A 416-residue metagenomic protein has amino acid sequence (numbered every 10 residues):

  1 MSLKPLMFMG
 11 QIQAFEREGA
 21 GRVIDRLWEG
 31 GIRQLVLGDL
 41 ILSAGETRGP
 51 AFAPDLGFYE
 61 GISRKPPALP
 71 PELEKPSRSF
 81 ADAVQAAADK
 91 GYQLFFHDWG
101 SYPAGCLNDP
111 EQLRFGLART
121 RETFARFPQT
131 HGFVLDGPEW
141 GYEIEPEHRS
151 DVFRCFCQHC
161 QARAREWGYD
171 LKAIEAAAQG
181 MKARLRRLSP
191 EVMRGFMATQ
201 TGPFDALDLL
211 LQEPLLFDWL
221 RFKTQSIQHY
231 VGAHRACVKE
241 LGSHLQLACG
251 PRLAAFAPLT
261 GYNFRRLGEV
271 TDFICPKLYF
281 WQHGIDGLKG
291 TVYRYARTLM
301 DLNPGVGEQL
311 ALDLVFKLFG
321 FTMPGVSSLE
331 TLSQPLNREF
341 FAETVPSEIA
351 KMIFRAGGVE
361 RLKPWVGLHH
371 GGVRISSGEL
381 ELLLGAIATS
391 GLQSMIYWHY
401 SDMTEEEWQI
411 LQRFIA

Functional and structural regions predicted by a protein language model:
M1-R48: N-terminal structural segment of carbohydrate-active enzymes
K4-G10, L35-L37, L94-D98, H131-L135 (+4 more regions): Hydrophobic faces of well-ordered beta-strands that scaffold small-molecule active sites in alpha/beta enzyme cores
L6-F15, Y59-P76, G100-R114, E213-Q228 (+2 more regions): The substrate-binding groove and active-site-proximal loops of carbohydrate-active enzymes, especially glycoside
A14-W28, P110-F124, F256-L267, I375-A388: Short, acidic/polar
I32-K75: Aromatic-lined carbohydrate-binding/catalytic grooves of carbohydrate-active enzymes
A81-C106: Substrate-binding cleft and catalytic face of glycoside hydrolase catalytic domains, especially the flexible beta-alpha
L107-A342: Polysaccharide-binding and catalytic clefts of secreted carbohydrate-active enzymes
T130-H131, G137, T271-K289, D313-I415: Substrate-binding cleft of secreted/luminal carbohydrate-active enzymes
